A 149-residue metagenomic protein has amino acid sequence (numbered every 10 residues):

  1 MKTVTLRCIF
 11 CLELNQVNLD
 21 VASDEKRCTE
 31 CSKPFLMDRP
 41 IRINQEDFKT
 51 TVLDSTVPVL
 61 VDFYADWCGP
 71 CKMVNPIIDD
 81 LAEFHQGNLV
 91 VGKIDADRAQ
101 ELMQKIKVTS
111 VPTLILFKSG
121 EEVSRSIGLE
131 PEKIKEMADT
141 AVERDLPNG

Functional and structural regions predicted by a protein language model:
C8-C11, C28-C31, C71: Short cysteine-rich clusters marking metal-coordination/redox-active sites
L14, I41-V59: A short beta-strand-turn-helix
N15, F35, N75: Cys/His-rich microdomains that often coordinate metals
V17-K26: Short linker/helix segments within small regulatory modules
R42-I43, F63, N75-E101: Thiol-based oxidoreductase modules, predominantly thioredoxin-like and allied folds used for disulfide exchange
V52-D80: Local sequence-structure signature of Cys/Sec-based thiol-disulfide redox active-site neighborhoods
V57-V59, I106-I115: Structural micro-motif
S110, I115-G149: Non-catalytic, surface beta->alpha helical segment in thiol-disulfide oxidoreductase systems
